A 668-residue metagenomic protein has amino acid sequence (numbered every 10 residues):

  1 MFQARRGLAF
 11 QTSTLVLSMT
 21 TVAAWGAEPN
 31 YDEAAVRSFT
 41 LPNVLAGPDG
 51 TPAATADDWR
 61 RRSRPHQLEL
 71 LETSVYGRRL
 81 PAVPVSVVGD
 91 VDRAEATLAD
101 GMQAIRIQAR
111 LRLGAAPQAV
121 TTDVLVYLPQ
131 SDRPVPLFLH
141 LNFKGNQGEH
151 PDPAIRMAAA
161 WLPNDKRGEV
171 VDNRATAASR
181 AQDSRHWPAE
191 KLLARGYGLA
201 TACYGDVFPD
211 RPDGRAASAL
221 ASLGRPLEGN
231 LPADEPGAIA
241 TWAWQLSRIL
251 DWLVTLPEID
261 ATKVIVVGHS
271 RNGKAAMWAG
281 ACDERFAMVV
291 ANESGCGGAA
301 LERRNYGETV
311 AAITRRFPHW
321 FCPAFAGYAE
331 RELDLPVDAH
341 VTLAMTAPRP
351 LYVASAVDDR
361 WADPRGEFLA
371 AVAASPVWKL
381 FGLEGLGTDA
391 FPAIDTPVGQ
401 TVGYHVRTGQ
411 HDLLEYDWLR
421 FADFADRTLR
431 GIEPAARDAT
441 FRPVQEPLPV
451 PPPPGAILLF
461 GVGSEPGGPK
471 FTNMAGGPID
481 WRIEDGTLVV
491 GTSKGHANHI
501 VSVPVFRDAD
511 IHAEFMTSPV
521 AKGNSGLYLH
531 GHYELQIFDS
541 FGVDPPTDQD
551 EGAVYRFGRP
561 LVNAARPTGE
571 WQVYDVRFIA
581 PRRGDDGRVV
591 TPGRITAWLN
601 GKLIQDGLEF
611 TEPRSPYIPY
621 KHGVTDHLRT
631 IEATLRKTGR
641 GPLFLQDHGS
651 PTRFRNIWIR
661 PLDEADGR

Functional and structural regions predicted by a protein language model:
W25-R79, F424, E433-G477, G667-R668: N-terminal pre-domain segments of enzymes
P42, P52-L128, R133: Non-catalytic accessory segments flanking enzyme active sites
V124, P134-F143: Short beta-strand element of the alpha/beta-hydrolase
L139-T255, E302-R304: Cap/lid segment of the alpha/beta-hydrolase catalytic domain
A219-P226, A291-T342, P364-T388: Mobile cap/lid helix-loop segments that gate and shape the active-site cleft of serine hydrolases
R248-E308, R316, R331: Primarily recognizes the serine-hydrolase "nucleophile elbow" in alpha/beta-hydrolase and SGNH/GDSL folds
V372-A436: C-terminal catalytic histidine-bearing segment of alpha/beta-hydrolase fold enzymes
A435-R668: Carbohydrate-interacting regions of secretory-pathway proteins
